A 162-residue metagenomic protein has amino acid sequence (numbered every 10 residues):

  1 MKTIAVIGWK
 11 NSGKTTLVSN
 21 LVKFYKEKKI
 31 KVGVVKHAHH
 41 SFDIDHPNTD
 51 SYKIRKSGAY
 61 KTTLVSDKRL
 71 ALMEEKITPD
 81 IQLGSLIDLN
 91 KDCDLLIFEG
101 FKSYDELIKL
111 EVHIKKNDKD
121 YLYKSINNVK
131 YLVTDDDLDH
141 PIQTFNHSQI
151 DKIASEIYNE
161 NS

Functional and structural regions predicted by a protein language model:
T3: Walker A (P-loop) ATP-phosphate-binding motif of ABC ATPase nucleotide-binding domains
V6: Hydrophobic anchor at the beta1->P-loop junction of P-loop NTPases
K10: The conserved Walker
K14: Conserved lysine of the Walker
L17-V18: Post-Walker A alpha-helix
V22-I77: N-terminal phosphate/diphosphate-binding loop that engages ATP/GTP or pyrophosphate donors across diverse enzyme folds
E74-Y104: Phosphate-binding/switch loop-helix module in NTP-utilizing enzymes
L95-S162: Phosphate/Mg2+-binding loops and adjacent switch elements in nucleotide/diphosphate-handling enzyme cores
